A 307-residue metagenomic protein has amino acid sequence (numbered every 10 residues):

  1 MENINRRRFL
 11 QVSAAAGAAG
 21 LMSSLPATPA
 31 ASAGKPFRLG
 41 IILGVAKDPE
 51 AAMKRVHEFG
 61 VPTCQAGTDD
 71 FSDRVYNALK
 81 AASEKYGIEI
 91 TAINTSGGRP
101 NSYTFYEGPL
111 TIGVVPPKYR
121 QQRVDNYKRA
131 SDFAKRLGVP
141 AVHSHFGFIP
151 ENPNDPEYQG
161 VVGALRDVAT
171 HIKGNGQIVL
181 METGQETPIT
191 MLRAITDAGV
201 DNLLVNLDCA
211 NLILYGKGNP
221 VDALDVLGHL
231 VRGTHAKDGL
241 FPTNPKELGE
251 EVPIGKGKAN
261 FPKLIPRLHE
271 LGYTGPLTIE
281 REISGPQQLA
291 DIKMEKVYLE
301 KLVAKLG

Functional and structural regions predicted by a protein language model:
E2-N3, R7-S24, P29-R38, A46-H57 (+2 more regions): Histidine-acidic metal/acid-base catalytic patches
R7-Q11, A27, E84, R129 (+1 more regions): Low-complexity, Gly/Pro
A14-A15, L21-S24, K47-E50, P100-L204 (+2 more regions): Active-site acidic/histidine proton-transfer and metal-coordination neighborhood in alpha/beta enzyme cores
P36-R38, T63-A66, V114-P116, N152-N154 (+3 more regions): A short, structure-level motif marking secondary-structure boundaries and short turns
F37-L43, C64-A66, I90-T95, V142-S144 (+4 more regions): Hydrophobic faces of well-ordered beta-strands that scaffold small-molecule active sites in alpha/beta enzyme cores
I42-A46, G67-D69, T95-G98, G147-I149 (+5 more regions): Active-site beta-loop-alpha junctions enriched in small/polar residues
M53-E58, R74-N94, S131-G138, T170-G174 (+3 more regions): Acidic (Asp/Glu)-rich catalytic clusters
Q65-E84, F146-P153: Glycine-rich, proline-tolerant flexible connector loops at the mouths of alpha/beta enzymes
